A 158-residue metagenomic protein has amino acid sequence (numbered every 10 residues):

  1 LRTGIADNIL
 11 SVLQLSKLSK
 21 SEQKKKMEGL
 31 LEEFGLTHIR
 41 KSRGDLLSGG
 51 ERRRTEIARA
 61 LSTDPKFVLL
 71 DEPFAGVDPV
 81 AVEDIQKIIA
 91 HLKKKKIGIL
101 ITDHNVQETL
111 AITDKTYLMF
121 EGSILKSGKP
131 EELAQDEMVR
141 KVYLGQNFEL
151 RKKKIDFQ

Functional and structural regions predicted by a protein language model:
L10, Q14, S21-I39, Q86-A90: Conserved ABC ATPase "signature" region
R43-L47, E51: Conserved ABC ATPase signature
I57: Hydrophobic anchor residue at the start of the ABC signature
D64: Conserved catalytic motifs of ABC-family nucleotide-binding domains
V68-E72: Catalytic Walker B motif of ABC-type/P-loop ATPase nucleotide-binding domains
S127-G128: ABC ATPase "signature
